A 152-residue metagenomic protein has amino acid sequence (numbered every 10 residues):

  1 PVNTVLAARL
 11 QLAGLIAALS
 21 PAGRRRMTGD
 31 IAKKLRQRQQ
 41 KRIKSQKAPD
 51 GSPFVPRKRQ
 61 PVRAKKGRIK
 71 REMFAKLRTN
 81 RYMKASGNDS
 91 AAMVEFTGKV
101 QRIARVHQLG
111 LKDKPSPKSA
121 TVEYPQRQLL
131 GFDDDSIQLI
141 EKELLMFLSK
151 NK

Functional and structural regions predicted by a protein language model:
P1-K152: Short, Lys/Arg-rich flexible segments
